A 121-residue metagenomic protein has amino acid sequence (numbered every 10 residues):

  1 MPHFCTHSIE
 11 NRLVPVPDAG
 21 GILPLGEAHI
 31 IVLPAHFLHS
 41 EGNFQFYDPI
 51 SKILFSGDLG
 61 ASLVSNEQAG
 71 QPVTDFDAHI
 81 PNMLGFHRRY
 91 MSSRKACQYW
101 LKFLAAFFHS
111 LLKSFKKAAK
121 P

Functional and structural regions predicted by a protein language model:
M1, K120-P121: Gly/Ser/Thr-rich loops at beta-strand to alpha-helix junctions that form or flank small-molecule/cofactor-binding
M1-G42, S92-K102: Metallo-beta-lactamase
H36-K120: Metallo-beta-lactamase
